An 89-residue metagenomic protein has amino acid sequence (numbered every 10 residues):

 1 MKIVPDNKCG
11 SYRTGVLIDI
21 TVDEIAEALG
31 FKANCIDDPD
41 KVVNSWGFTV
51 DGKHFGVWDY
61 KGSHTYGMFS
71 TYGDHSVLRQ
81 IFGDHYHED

Functional and structural regions predicted by a protein language model:
M1-D6, S70-D89: Mixed-charge, Lys/Arg-enriched low-complexity segments
M1-V22: N-terminal trafficking/processing presequences and adjacent post-cleavage segments of proteins routed to secretion
G15-C35: Amphipathic alpha-helical segments
V16, N44-F48, Y66-T71: Generic recognition of long tandem-repeat/solenoid scaffolds
K32-Y60: Amphipathic, interaction-prone secondary-structure segments
F55-V77: Intrinsically disordered, low-complexity regulatory segments enriched in Ser/Thr/Pro and charged residues
